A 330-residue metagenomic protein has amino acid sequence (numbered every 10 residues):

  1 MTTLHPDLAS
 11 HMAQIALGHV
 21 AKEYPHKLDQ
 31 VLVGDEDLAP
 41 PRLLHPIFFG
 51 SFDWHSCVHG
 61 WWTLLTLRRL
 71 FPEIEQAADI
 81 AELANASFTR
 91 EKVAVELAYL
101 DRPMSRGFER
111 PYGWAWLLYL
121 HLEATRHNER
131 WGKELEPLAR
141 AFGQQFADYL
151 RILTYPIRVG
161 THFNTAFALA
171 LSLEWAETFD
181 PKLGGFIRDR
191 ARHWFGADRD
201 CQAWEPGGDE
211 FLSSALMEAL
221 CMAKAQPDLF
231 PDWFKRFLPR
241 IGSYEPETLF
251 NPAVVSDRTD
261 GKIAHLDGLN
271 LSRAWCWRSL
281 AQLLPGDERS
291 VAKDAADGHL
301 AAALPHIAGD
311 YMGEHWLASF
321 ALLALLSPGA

Functional and structural regions predicted by a protein language model:
M1-F49, Y311: Low-complexity, Ser/Thr/Pro/Gly-enriched N-terminal "stalk/linker" regions
M1-L4, W61-I74, A115-E129, A168-F179 (+3 more regions): Well-ordered alpha-helical scaffold segments within catalytic/enzyme domains
T2-P6, R42-V58, A98-A115, I152-T165 (+3 more regions): Solvent-exposed loop and edge beta-strand segments that line ligand/cofactor-binding and catalytic clefts
M12-P25, D79-A98, M104, P137-T154 (+3 more regions): Long, well-ordered core segments of solenoidal/helical folds
V58, L67-W175: Extended ligand-binding groove/face enriched in aromatic
K92-D101, S213-L229, S256, S327-A330: Carbohydrate-active enzyme catalytic cores, enriched for enzymes that act on polyanionic acidic polysaccharides
F108-A115, V159-E174, H193-S243: Active-site-proximal alpha-helical scaffolds that flank and shape metal-associated catalytic sites
F250-A330: Fungal-biased detection of long, low-complexity, Ser/Thr- and Lys/Arg-rich intrinsically disordered regions
